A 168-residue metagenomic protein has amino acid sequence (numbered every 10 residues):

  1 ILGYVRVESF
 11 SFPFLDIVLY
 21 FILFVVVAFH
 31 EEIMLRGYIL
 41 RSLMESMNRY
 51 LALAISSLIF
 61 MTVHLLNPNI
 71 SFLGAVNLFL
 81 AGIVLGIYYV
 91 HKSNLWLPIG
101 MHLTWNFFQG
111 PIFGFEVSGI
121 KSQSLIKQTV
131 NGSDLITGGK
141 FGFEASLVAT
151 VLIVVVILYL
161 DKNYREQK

Functional and structural regions predicted by a protein language model:
I1, L58-L66, L103-I112: Aromatic-anchored segments of alpha-helical transmembrane domains
I1-I33, L40-E45: Juxtamembrane helix-loop-helix connectors linking adjacent transmembrane helices in multi-pass membrane enzymes
I17-V18, Y50-I55, A75-F79, W96-I99 (+1 more regions): Hydrophobic alpha-helical transmembrane segments
F24, A28, N48-L65, L78-F79: Small-polar-interrupted transmembrane alpha-helices in polytopic inner-membrane proteins
H30-I55, I87-N94: Membrane-interface helix/loop boundary segments of multi-pass membrane proteins
M34-L43, S71, G100-M101, Q109: Active-site-flanking alpha-helical
G74-D134: Functionally important transmembrane alpha-helices
F108-K168: C-terminal membrane module of polytopic membrane proteins
